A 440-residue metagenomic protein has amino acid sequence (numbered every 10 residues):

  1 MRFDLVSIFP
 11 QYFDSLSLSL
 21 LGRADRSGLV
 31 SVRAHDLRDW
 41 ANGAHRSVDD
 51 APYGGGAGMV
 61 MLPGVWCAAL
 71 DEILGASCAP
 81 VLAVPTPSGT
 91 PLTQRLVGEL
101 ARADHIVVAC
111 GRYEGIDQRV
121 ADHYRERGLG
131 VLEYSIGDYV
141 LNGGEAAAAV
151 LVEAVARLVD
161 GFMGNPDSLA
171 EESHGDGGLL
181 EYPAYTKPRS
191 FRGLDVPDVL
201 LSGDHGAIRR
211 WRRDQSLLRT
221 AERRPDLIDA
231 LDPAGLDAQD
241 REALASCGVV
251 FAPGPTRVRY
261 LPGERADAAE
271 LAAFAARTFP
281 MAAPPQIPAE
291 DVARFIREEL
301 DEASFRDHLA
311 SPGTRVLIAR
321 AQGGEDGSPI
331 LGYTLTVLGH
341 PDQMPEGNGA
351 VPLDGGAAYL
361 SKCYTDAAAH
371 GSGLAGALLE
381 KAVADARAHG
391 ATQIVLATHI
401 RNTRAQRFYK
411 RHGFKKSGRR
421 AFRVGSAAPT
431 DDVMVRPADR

Functional and structural regions predicted by a protein language model:
M1, A184-R257: SAM-dependent methyltransferases
M1-D39: Glycine-rich, flexible N-terminal cofactor/catalytic loop recognition
V48-A69: Short, structured active-site "lid" loops
L62-R112, I116-D117, D160: S-adenosyl-L-methionine/SAH cofactor-binding core of RNA-modifying enzymes
E133-Y134, L141, E145-A146, L158-V199: Internal, active-site/partner-interface "lid" segment
P262-A266, A273-A368, L379-K381, D385 (+2 more regions): Acetyl-CoA-dependent GNAT
E264, P352-L353, T392-V395, H399-Q406 (+1 more regions): C-terminal "cap" of GNAT-fold acetyltransferases
L353, C363-E380, R387-H389, I400-R407 (+1 more regions): Conserved glycine-rich acetyl-CoA-binding loop
